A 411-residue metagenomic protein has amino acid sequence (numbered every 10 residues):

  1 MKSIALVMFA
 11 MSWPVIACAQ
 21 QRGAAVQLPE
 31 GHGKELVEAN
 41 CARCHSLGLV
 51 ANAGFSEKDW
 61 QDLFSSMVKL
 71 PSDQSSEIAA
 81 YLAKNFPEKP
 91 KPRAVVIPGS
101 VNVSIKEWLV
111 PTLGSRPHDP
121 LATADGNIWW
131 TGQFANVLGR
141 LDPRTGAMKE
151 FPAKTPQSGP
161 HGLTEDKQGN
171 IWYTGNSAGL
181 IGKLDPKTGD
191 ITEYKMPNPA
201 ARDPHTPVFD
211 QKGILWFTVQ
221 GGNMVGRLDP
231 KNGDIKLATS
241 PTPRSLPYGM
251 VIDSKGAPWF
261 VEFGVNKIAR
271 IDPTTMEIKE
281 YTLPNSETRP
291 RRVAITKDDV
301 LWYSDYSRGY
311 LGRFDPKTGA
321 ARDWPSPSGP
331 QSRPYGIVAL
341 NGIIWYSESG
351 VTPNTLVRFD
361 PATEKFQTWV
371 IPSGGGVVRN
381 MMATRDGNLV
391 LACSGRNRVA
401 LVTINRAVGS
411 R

Functional and structural regions predicted by a protein language model:
C18-L36: Electrostatic cytochrome c docking/interface patches
E38-G48, I78, L82: The canonical Cys-X-X-Cys-His
V68-A94, G126, G169, L389: C-terminal capping alpha-helices of c-type cytochrome domains
K106-N136: Beta-strand-rich domains and repeat architectures in extracellular enzymes and scaffolds, especially beta-propellers
L113-A124, P156-Q168, P199-K212, T242-A257 (+4 more regions): Beta-rich, blade/repeat-based domains predominating in secreted/periplasmic proteins but also intracellular
W129-F134, I171-S177, L215-G221, P258-G264 (+3 more regions): Conserved beta-strand positions in repeat-built beta-propeller and related beta-rich domains
D142-G146, D185-G189, D229-G233, D272-M276 (+3 more regions): Short loop/turn segments that connect beta-strands within beta-propeller blades
G376-R411: Blade-level signature of beta-propeller repeat domains, shared across WD40, Kelch, NHL, RCC1 and BNR/Asp-box propellers
